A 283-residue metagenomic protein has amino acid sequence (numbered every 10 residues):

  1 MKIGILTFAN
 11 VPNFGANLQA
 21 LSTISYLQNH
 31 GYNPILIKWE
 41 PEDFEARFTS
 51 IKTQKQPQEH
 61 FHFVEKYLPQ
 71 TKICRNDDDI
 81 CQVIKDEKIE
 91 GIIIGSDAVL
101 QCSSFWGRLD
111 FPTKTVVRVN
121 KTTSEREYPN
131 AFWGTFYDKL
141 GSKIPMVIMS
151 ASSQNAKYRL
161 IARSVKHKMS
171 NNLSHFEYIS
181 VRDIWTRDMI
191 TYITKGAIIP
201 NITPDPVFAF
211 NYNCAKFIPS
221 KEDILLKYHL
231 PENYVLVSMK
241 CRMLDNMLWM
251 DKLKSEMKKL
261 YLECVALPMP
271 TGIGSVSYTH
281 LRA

Functional and structural regions predicted by a protein language model:
I3-F14, L18-S174, P219-D223, K240: Aromatic- and Gly/Pro-rich donor/ligand-binding loops that form nucleotide- or phosphate-bearing donor binding pockets
G15-S22, T186, W249-K252: Conserved alpha-helical elements of sugar-nucleotide-dependent glycosyltransferases
V99, W185-T186, F208: Alpha-helix capping/helix-boundary segments
F176-D183: A short beta-strand/loop micro-motif in the catalytic core of glycosyltransferases that engages the nucleotide-sugar
D188-V207: Helix-loop-beta element that forms the nucleotide-linked donor phosphate-binding surface in glycosyltransferases
P200-P206, Y212-D223, M247: Hydrophobic alpha-helical positions that pack around
K221-L226, L230, V235-P268: Conserved catalytic-core segment of nucleotide-activated headgroup transferases in glycan assembly
T279-A283: Conserved small/polar residues in nucleotide/adenosyl-binding loops
